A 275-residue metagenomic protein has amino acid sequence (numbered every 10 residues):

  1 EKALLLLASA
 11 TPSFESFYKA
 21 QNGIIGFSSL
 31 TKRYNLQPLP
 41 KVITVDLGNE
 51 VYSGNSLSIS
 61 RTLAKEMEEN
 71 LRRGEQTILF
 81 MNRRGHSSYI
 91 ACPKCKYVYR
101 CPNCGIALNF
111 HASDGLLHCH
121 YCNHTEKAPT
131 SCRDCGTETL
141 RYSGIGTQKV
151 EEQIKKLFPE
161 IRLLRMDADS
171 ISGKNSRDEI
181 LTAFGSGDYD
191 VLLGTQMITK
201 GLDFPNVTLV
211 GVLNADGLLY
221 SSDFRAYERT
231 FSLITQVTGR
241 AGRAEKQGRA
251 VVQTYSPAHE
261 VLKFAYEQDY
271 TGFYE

Functional and structural regions predicted by a protein language model:
E1-E275: Inter-lobe coupling/hinge segments of SF2-like helicase ATPases
